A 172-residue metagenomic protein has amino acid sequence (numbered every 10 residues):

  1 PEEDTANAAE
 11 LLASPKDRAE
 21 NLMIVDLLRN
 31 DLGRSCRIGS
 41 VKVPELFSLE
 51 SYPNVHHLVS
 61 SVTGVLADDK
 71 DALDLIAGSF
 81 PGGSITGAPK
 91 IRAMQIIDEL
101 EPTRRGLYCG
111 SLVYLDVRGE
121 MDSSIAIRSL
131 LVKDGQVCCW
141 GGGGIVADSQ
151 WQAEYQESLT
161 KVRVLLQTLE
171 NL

Functional and structural regions predicted by a protein language model:
P1-L172: Extended alpha-helical targeting/anchoring segments, especially N-terminal organellar/secretory targeting helices
